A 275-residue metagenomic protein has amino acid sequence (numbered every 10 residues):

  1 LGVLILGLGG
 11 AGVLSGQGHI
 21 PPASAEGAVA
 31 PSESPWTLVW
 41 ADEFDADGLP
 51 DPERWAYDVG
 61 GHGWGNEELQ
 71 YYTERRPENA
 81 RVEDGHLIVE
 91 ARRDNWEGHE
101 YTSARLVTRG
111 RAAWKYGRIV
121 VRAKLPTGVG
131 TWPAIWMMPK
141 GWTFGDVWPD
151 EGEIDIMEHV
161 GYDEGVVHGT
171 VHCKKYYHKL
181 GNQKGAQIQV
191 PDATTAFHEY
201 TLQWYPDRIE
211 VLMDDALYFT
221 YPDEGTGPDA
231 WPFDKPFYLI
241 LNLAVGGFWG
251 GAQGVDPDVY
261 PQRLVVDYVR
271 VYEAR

Functional and structural regions predicted by a protein language model:
L1-S15: Bacterial N-terminal signal peptides
I20-R275: GH16 jelly-roll
